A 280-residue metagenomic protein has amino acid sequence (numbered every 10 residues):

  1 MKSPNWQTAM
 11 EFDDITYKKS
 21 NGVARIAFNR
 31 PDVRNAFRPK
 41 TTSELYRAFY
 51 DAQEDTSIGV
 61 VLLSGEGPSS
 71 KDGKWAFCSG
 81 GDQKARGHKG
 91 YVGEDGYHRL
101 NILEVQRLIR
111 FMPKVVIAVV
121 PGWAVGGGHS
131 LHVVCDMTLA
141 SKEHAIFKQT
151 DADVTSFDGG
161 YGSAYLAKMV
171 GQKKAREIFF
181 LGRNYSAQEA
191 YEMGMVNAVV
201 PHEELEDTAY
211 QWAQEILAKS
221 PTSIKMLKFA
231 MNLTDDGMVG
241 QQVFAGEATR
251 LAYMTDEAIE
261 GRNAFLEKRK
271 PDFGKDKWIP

Functional and structural regions predicted by a protein language model:
M1-E66: Conserved CoA-thioester-binding segment of acyl-CoA-metabolizing enzymes
M1-F12, N263-P280: Terminal low-complexity tails and localization/encapsulation signals of metabolic enzymes
P31, D72, A140-A145, F157 (+3 more regions): C-terminal long alpha-helix characteristic of the crotonase
G65-V105, D153-T155: Glycine- (often His-adjacent) and acidic-residue-rich active-site loop that binds/positions the CoA thioester
V105-F111, V119, V125-F179, M193 (+2 more regions): CoA-thioester-processing core
M137, E177, L181-R183, E189 (+3 more regions): Well-ordered beta-strand positions
